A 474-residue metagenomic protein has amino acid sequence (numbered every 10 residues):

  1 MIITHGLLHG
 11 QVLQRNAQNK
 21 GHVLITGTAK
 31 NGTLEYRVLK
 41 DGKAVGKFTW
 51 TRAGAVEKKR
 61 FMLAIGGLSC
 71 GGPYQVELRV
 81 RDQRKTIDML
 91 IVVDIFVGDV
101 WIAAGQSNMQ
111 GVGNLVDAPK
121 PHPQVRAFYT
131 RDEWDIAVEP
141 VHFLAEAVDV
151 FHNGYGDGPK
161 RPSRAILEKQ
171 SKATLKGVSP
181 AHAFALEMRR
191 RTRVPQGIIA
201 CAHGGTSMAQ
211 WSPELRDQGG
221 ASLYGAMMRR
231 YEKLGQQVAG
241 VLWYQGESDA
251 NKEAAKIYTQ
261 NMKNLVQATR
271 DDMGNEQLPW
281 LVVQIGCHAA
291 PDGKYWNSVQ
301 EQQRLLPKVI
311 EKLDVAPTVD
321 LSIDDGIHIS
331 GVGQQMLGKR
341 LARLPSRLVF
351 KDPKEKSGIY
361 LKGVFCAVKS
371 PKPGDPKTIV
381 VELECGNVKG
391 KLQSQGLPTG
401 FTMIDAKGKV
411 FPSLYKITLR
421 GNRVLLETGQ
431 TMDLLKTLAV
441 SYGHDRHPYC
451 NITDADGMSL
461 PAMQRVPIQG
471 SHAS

Functional and structural regions predicted by a protein language model:
M1-S474: Cell-envelope and extracellular/periplasmic
